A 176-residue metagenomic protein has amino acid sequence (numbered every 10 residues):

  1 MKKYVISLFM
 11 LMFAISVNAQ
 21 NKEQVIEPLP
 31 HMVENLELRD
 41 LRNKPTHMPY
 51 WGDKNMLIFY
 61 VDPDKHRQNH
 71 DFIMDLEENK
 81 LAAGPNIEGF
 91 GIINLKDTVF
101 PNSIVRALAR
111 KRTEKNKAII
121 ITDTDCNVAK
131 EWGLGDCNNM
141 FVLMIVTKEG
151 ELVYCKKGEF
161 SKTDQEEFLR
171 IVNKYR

Functional and structural regions predicted by a protein language model:
M1-Y4, A19-Q20: Positively charged n-region of N-terminal signal peptides that target proteins for export
Y4-F13: Sec-dependent N-terminal signal peptides
Q20-H47, R67: N-terminal "domain-start" segment that seeds a small globular fold
V33-E34, K115-I119, L134-M144: Structural micro-motif
H47-F72: Short active-site neighborhood of thiol/selenol oxidoreductases, capturing the structured segment around
H66-T113, A129: Structural microenvironment flanking redox-active thiols in thiol-disulfide oxidoreductases
N139-R176: Thiol-/selenol-based redox modules, centered on thioredoxin-like and closely related oxidoreductase domains
